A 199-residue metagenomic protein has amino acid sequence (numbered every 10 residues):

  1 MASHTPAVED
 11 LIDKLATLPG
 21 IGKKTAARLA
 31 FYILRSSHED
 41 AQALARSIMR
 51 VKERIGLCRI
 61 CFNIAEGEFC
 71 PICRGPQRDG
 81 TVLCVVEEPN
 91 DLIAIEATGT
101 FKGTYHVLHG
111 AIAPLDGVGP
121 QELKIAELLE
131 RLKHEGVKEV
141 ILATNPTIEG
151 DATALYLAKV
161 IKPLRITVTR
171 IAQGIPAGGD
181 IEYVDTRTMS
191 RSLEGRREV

Functional and structural regions predicted by a protein language model:
A2-V8, T17, F31-L92: Cys/His-rich Zn2+-binding cysteine-cluster or related metal-binding knuckle/ribbon modules and their
S3, S36, D40, D116-P120 (+2 more regions): Catalytic cores of large soluble enzymes that bind and process phosphate-bearing ligands
E9-D13, A27-F31, Q42, R46 (+7 more regions): Solvent-exposed alpha-helical segments within well-ordered globular domains of core cellular machineries
K14, L18, S36, V51-R54 (+10 more regions): Conserved, well-folded catalytic cores of nucleic-acid-processing and energy-transducing macromolecular machines
A26, R74-I141: Extended interfacial segments that mediate partner engagement and assembly in macromolecular machines
D40, R46-I48, R59-F62, P71-I72 (+6 more regions): Core recognition of P-loop NTPase motor domains used across DNA-transaction enzymes
L129-I141, N145-V199: Long C-terminal interaction/binding lobes of large macromolecular proteins
